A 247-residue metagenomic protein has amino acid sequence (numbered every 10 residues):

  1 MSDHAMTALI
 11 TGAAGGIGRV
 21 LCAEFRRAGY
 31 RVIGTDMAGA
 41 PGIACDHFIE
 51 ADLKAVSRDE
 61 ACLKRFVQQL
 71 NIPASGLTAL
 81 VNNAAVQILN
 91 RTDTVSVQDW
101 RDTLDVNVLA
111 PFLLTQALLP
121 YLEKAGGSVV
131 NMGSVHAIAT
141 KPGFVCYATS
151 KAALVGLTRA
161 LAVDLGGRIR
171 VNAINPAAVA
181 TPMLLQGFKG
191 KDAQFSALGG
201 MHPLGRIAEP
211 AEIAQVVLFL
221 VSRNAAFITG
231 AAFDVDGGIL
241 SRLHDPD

Functional and structural regions predicted by a protein language model:
S2-I33: Canonical Rossmann dinucleotide-binding motif of NAD(H)/NADP(H)-dependent dehydrogenases/reductases, specifically
R91-T92, S96-R101, L198: Substrate-binding pocket helix/loop in short-chain dehydrogenase/reductase
T115, S150, T158: Active-site helix of classical SDR
P120, A162-G167, A226: Alpha-helical segment proximal to the catalytic Tyr-Lys
S134: Residue(s) in the substrate-gating loop at a strand-loop-helix junction that position the organic substrate next
A139, T229-D247: Short C-terminal tail/terminal secondary-structure segment of NAD(P)H-dependent dehydrogenase/reductase domains
A173, A193-I228, V235-G237: C-terminal helical subdomain
